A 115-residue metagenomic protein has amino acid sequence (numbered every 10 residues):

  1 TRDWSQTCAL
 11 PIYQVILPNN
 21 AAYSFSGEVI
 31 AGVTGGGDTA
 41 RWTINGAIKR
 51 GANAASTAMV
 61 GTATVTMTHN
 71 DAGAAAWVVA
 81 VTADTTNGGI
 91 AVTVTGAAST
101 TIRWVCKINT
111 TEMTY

Functional and structural regions predicted by a protein language model:
T1-C8: Single conserved hydrophobic/aromatic residue that forms the stacking wall/gate of nucleotide- or nucleobase-binding
S5, G51-A72, T111-Y115: Glycine-rich, low-complexity segments
P11-A52, R103-T111: Beta-rich globular "head" domains
I12-V15, V78-V79, V92-T93: Generic recognition of flexible, low-complexity loop/linker segments
N19, V94-A98: Non-cytosolic beta-sheet module surface loops
A75-T85: Short, exposed beta-strand/loop patches in secreted or surface proteins that constitute
D84-V94: Noncatalytic modules at the cell exterior or secretory-pathway interfaces, chiefly beta-strand-rich lectin/adhesion
